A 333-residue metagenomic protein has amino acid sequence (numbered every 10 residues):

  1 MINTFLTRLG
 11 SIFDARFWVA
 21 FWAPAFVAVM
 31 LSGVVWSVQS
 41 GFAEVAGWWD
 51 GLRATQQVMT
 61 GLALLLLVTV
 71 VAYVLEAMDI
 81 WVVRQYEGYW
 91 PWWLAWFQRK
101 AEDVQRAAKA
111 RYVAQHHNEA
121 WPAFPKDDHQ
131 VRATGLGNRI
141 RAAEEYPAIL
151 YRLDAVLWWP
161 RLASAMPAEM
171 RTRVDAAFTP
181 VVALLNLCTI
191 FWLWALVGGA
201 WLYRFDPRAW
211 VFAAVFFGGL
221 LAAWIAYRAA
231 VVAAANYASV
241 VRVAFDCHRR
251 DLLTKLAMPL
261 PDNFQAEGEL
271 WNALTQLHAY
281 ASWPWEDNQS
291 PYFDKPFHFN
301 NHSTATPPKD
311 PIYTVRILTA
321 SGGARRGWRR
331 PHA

Functional and structural regions predicted by a protein language model:
M1-H116, A233: N-terminal first transmembrane alpha-helix
M1-R16, W210, A222-L318, G322 (+1 more regions): Cytosolic/matrix-facing juxtamembrane and C-terminal tails of multi-pass cellular membrane proteins
L9-F26, Y151-A214: Transmembrane alpha-helical segments and their cytosolic interface motifs in multi-pass membrane proteins
V29-M30, F217, L221: Hydrophobic core of alpha-helical transmembrane segments in multi-pass integral membrane proteins
W49-L67, G198-G219: Hydrophobic alpha-helical transmembrane segments
G88-A168: Charge-rich cytosolic interhelical loops and cytosolic tails of multi-pass membrane proteins
F97-A120, M170-W192, A230-Y237: Charged, low-complexity, helix-prone segments enriched in Lys/Glu/Asp/Gln
